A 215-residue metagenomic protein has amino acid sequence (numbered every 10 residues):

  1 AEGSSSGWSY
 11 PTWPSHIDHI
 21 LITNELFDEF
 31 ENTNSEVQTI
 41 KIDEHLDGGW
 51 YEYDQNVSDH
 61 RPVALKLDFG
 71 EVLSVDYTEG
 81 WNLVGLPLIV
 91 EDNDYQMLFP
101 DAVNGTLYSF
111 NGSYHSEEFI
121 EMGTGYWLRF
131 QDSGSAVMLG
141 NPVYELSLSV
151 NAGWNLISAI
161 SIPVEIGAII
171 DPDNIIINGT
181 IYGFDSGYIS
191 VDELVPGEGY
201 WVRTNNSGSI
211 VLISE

Functional and structural regions predicted by a protein language model:
A1-G70: Metal-dependent phosphoester-hydrolase catalytic domains
G70-E215: N-terminal exported-region signature
